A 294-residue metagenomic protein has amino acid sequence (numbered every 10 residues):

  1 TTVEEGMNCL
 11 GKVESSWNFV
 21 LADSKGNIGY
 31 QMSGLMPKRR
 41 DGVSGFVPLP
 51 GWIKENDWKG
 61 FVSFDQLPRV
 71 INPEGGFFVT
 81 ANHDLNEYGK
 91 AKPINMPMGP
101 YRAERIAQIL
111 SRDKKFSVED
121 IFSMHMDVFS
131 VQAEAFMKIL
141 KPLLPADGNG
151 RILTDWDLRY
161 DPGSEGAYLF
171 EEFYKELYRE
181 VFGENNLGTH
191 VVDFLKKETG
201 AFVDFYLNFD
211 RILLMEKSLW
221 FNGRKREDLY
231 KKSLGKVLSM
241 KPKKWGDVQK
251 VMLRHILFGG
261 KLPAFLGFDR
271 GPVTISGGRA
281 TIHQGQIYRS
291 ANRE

Functional and structural regions predicted by a protein language model:
T1-K25, K92-K141: Proteins synthesized as precursors that undergo proteolytic processing into mature forms
V3-E5, I53, F61-V62, Q249 (+2 more regions): Short secondary-structure boundary micro-motifs
K12, S24-M36, F78, V118 (+1 more regions): Acidic, low-complexity N-terminal propeptides/linkers enriched in Ser/Thr/Asp/Gly that mediate export, maturation
S15-D113, Y174-R179: Hydrophobic alpha-helical segments
